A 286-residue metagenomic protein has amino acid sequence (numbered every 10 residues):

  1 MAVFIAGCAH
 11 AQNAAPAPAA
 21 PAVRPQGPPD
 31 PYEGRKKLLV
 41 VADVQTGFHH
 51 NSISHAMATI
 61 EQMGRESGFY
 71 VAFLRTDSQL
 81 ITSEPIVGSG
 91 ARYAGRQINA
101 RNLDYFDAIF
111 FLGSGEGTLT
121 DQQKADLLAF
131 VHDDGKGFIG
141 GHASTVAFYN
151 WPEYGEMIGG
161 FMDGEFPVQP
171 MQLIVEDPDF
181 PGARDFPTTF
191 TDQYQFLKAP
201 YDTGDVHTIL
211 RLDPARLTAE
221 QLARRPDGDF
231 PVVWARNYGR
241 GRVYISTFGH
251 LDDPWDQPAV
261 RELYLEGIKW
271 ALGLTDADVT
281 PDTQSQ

Functional and structural regions predicted by a protein language model:
M1-G7: Bacterial N-terminal signal peptides
N13-R35, S54, T59-S67, T76 (+3 more regions): Extracellular ligand-binding/catalytic regions of CAZymes and related secreted enzymes and adhesion modules
A20-P21, T76-N102: Glycine-rich, highly charged phosphate/nucleotide-binding loops
A20-R24, A94, G160, G164-G239: Catalytic beta-strand/loop cores that center a nucleophilic Ser/Cys/Thr and support acyl-enzyme chemistry
G34, S52, A56-I60, N102 (+6 more regions): Stable alpha-helical elements in mature extracytoplasmic
R35-G47: Short beta-strand segments enriched in small/hydrophobic residues
L38-V41, A100-W151, R240, S246: Short alpha-beta junction capping motif
V44-F48, S78-T82, F110, S114-T118 (+6 more regions): Solvent-exposed loop/turn segments at secondary-structure junctions within structured extracellular/periplasmic domains
